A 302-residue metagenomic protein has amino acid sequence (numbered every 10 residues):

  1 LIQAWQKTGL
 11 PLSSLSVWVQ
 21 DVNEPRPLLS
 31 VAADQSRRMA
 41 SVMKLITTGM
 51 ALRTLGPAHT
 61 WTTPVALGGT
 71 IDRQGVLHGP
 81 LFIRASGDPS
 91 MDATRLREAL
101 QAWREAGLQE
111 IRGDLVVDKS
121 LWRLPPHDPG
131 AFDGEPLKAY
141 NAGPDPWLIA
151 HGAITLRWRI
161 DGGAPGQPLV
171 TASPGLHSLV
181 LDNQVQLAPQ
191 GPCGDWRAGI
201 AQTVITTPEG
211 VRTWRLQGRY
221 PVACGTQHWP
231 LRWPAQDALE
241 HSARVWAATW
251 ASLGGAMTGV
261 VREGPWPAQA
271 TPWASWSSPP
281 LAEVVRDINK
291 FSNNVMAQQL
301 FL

Functional and structural regions predicted by a protein language model:
L1-K7, T54-L302: Conserved serine DD-peptidase/penicillin-binding transpeptidase domain and beta-lactam-recognizing active-site
L1-S36, R97, A102-A106: Beta-lactamase-like hydrolase cores
S14-S16, S36, V42, T62 (+1 more regions): A common structural microfeature
Q20-V22, S30-D34, A40-V42, G68 (+2 more regions): Acidic/polar N-terminal loop/beta-strand segments that form early-domain functional surfaces
N23, I46, R244: Short alpha-helical basic/polar micro-motif
S30-M50, T54, V285: Short active-site loop at a secondary-structure junction that contains or immediately precedes the catalytic residue(s)
